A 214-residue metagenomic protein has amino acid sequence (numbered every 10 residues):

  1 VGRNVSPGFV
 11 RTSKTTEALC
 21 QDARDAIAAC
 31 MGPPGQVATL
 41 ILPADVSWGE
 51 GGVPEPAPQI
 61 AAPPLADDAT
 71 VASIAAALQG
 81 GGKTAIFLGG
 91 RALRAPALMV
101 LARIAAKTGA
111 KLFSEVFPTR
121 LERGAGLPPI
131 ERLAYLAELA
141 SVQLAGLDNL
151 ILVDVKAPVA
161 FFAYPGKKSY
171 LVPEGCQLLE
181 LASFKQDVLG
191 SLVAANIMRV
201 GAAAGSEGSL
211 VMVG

Functional and structural regions predicted by a protein language model:
V1-N4, A18-A29, S73-A77, V100-R103 (+4 more regions): Alpha-helical scaffold segments in soluble metabolic enzymes
V1-P33, R132, Q143, L150 (+4 more regions): Conserved thiamine diphosphate
P7-R11, Q36-L40, K83-I86, A110-F113 (+2 more regions): Structural motif
F9-T12, P58-I60, T84-G90, R120-R132 (+1 more regions): Short, basic, glycine/proline-bearing loop/turn elements
E17, I41, P54, P158-G214: Phosphate/pyrophosphate-binding active-site segments
L19-V37, I74-K111: A short, flexible N-terminal coil/short beta segment enriched in small residues
D25, A29-K83, A194-V213: Conformationally flexible catalytic loops at phosphate/diphosphate-handling active centers
G90-L181: Glycine-rich, anion-gripping cofactor-binding loops and their flanking helix/strand elements in enzyme active sites
